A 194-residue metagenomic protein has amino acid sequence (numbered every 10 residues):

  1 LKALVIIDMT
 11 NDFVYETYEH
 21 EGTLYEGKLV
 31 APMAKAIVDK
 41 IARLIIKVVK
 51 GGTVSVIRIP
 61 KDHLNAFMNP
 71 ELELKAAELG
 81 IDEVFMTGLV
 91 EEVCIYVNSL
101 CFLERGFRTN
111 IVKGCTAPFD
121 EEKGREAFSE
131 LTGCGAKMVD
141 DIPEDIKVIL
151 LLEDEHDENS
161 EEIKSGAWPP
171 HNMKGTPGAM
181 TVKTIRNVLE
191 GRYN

Functional and structural regions predicted by a protein language model:
L1-P60, R108, R125, S129 (+1 more regions): Active-site acidic carboxylates
M9, H63, G88, K113 (+1 more regions): A cross-domain feature marking catalytic cores of carbohydrate-active enzymes and several ubiquitous metabolic/repair
I57-E91, G175-N194: Internal catalytic-core helix/loop-beta-alpha segment that presents or stabilizes conserved functional determinants
M68-E71, F119-K123: Short, charged, surface-exposed secondary-structure boundary motifs
F85-L89, G106-E121: A short glycine-rich beta-strand->turn/loop micro-motif centered on a GG-aromatic cluster
V90-C94, H156: Gly/Ser/Thr-rich loops at beta-strand to alpha-helix junctions that form or flank small-molecule/cofactor-binding
I95-R105: Short Gly/Thr/Asp-enriched flexible loops that form oxyanion-binding sites at enzyme active sites
